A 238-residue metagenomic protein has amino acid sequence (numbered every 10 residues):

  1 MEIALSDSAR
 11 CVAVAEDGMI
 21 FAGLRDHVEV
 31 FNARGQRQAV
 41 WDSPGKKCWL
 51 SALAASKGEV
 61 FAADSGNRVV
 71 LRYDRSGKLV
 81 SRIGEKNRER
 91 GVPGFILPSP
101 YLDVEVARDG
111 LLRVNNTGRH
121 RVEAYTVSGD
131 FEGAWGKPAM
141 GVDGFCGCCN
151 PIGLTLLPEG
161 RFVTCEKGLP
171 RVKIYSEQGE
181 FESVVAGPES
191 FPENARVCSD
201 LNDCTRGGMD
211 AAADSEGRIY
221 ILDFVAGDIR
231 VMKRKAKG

Functional and structural regions predicted by a protein language model:
M1-G238: Eukaryotic scaffold repeat domains enriched in small/polar residues
